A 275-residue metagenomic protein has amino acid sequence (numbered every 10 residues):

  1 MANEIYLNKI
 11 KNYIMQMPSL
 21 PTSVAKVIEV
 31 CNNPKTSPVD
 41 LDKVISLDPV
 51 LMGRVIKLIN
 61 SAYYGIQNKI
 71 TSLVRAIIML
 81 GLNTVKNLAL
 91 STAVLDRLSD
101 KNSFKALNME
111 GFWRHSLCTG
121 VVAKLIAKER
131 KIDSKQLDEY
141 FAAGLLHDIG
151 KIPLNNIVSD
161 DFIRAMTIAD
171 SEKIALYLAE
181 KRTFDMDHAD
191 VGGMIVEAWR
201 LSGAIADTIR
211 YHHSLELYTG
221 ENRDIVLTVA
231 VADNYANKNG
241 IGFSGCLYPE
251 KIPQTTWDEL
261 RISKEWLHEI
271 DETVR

Functional and structural regions predicted by a protein language model:
M1-K9, Q254-R275: Terminal helices and disordered tails flanking the catalytic cores of nucleotide-processing hydrolases
M1-L146, P153-R164, D170, L176-N237 (+1 more regions): Conserved alpha-helical "signature site" that marks functionally important helical segments or helix/loop junctions
